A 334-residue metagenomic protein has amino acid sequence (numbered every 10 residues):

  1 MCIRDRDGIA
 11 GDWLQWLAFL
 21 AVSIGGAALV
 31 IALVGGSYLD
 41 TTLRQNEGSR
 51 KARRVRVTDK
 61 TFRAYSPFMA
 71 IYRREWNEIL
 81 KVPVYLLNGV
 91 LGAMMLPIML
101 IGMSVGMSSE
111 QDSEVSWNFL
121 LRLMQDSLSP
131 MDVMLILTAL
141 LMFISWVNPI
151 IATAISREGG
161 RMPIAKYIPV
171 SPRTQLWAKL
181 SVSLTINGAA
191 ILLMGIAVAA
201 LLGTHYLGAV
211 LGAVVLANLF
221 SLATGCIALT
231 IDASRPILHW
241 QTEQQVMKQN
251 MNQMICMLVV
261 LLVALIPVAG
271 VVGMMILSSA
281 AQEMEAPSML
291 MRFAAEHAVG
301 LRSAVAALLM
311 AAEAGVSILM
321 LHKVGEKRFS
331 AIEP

Functional and structural regions predicted by a protein language model:
R4-P163, S171-P334: Hydrophobic alpha-helical transmembrane segments of membrane proteins
